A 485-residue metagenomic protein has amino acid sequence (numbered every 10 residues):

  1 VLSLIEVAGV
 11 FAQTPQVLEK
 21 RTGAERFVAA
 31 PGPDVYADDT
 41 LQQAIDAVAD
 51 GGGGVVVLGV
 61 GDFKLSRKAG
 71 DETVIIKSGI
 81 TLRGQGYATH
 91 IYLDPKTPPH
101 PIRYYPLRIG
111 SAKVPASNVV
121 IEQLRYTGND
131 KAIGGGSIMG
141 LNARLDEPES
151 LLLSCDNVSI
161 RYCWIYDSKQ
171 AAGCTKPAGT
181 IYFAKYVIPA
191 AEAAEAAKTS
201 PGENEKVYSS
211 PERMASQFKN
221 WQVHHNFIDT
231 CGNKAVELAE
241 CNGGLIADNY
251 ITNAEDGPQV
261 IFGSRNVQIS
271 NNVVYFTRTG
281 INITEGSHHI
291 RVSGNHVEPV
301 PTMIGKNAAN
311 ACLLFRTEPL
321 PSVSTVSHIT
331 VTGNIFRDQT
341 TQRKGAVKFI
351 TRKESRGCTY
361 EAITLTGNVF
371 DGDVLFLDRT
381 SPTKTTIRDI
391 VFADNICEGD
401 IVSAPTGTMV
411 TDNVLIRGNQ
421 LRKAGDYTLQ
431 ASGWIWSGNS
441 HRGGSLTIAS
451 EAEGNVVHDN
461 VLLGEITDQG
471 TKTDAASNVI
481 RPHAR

Functional and structural regions predicted by a protein language model:
V1-E6: Bacterial N-terminal signal peptides
V10-A12: Boundary at the C-terminal end of the N-terminal hydrophobic targeting segment
E25-V57: Acidic Gly/Asp/Thr-rich repetitive segments characteristic of extracellular carbohydrate-active and adhesion proteins
D39, V56, F63, V74 (+33 more regions): Solenoid scaffold repeats with emphasis on beta-solenoid/beta-helix
Q42-G51, K64-R83, H90-Q123, T127-C155 (+5 more regions): Extracellular beta-strand-rich solenoid/capping regions of secreted or surface-exposed proteins that bind or remodel
G53, R67-G70, G86-Y87, Y92-T97 (+16 more regions): Short glycine/acidic-rich loop motifs that flank beta-strands on beta-rich extracellular proteins
P101-Q259: Right-handed parallel beta-helix
